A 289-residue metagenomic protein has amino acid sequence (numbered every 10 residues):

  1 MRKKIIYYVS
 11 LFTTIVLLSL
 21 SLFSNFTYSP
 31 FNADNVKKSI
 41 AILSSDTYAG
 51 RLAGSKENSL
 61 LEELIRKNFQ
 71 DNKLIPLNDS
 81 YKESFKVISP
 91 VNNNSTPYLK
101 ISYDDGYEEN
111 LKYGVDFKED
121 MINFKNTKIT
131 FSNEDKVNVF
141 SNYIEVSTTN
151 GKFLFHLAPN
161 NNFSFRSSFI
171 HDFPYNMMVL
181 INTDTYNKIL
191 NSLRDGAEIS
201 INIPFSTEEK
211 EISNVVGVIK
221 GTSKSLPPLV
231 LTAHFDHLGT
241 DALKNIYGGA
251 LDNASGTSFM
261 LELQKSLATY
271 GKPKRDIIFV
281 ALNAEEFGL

Functional and structural regions predicted by a protein language model:
K4-P76, F165, I219-G221: N-terminal hydrophobic or amphipathic helices/low-complexity stretches enriched in small/hydrophobic/Pro/Gly
F26-P30, D46-E57, D71, I75 (+7 more regions): Second-shell loop/turn segments in exported
A33-I40, E62, R66, Y186-N187 (+3 more regions): Extracytoplasmic/secreted envelope proteins and their assembly/folding machinery, especially bacterial periplasmic
L43, F69, V87-S95, K100-D104 (+1 more regions): Acidic/His- and Gly-rich active-site-bordering loop/insert found across diverse amide/peptide-bond hydrolases
D46, F131-E134, H156-N160, N182-T183 (+3 more regions): Active-site-proximal beta-strand/loop segments in catalytic clefts of secreted hydrolases
A49-I144: Noncatalytic luminal/extracellular "stalk/propeptide" segments of secretory-pathway proteins
S167-G249, T269-Y270, K274: Soluble metallo-hydrolase cores and metallopeptidase-like ectodomains found primarily in the secretory/periplasmic
E211-N214, K244-L289: Acidic/histidine-rich catalytic neighborhood of metal-dependent amide-processing enzymes
